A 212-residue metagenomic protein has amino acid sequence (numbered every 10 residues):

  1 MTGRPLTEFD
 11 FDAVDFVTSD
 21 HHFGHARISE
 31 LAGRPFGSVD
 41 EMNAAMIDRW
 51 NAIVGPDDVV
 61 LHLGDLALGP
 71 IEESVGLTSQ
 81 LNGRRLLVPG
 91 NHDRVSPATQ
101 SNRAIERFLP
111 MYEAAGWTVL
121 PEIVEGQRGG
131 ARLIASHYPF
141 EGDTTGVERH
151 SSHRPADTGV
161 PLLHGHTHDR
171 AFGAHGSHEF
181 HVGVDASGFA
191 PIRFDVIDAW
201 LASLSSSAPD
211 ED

Functional and structural regions predicted by a protein language model:
M1-S74, S206, E211-D212: N-terminal active-site segment of His-dependent metallophosphoesterases
G3-P5, S38-I53, G83-I105, D185-S206: A short, conserved beta-to-alpha structural element at the edge of catalytic cores that scaffolds binding
D12, D57, N82-R84, G130 (+1 more regions): A general structural motif
T18-D20, V60-D65, R85-G90, A135-S136 (+2 more regions): Active-site neighborhood of phospho(di)ester-bond hydrolases with catalytic His/Asp-centered motifs
G24-R27, G69-I71, R94-A98, D143-T144 (+2 more regions): Short catalytic/ligand-binding loop motif for oxyanion handling, primarily in non-cytosolic enzymes, centered on
L31-G33, V39, G76, L81-E141 (+1 more regions): Active-site neighborhood of divalent metal-dependent phosphoester bond hydrolases
V54, V75-N82, R154-D157, G173-A174: Alpha-helix C-terminal capping segments
E113-D212: Conserved beta-sheet core of the metallophosphoesterase superfamily
